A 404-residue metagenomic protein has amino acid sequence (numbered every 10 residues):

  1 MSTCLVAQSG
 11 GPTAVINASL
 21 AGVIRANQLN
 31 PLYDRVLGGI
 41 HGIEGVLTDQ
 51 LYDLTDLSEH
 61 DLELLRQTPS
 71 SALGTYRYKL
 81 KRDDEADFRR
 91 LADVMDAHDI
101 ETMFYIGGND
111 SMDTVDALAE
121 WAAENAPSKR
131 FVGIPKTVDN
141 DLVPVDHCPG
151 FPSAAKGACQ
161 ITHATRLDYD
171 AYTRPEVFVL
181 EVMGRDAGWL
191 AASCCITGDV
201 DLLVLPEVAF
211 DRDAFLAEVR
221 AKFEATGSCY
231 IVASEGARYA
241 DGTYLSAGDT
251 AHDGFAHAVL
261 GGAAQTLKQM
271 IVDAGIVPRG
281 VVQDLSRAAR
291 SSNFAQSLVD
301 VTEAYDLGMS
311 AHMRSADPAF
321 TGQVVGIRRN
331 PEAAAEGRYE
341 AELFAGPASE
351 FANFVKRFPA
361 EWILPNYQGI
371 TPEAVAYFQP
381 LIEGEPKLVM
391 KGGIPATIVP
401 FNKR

Functional and structural regions predicted by a protein language model:
M1-Q50: N-terminal phosphate-binding or glycine-rich loops at protein starts, especially the Walker A/P-loop of NTPases
C4-A7, L65-Y78, K136-D146, T173-P175 (+1 more regions): Gly-rich Lys/Arg/Thr-decorated short loops/hinges at beta-loop-alpha junctions or inter-strand turns that position
S9-G11, G39-G45, R77-Y78, G108-N109 (+6 more regions): Short, ordered loop/turn segments at secondary-structure junctions
T13-V23, V46-L47, E85-R89, N109-A117 (+5 more regions): Short glycine/serine/threonine-rich phosphate/pyrophosphate-binding segments that cradle anionic phosphate groups
L37-G39, V94, T102-G107, D113-S128 (+3 more regions): Accessory alpha-helical/coil subdomains and C-terminal extensions that flank or cap enzyme catalytic cores
T48-E101, D110-S111, P149-P152, K156 (+1 more regions): Glycine-rich oxoanion-binding loops at beta->alpha junctions
A247-R404: C-terminal non-catalytic interaction/assembly regions of soluble proteins
